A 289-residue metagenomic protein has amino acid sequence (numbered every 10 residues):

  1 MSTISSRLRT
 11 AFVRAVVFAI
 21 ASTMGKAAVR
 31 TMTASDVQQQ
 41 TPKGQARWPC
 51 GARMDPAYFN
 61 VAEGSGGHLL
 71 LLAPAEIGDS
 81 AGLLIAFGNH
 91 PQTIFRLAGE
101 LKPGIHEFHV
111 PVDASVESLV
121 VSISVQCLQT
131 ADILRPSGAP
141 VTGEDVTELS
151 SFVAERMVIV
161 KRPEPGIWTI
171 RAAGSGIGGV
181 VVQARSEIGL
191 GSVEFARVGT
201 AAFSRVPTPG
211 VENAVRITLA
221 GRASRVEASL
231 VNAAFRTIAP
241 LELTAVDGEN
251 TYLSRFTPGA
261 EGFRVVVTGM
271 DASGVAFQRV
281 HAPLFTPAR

Functional and structural regions predicted by a protein language model:
S2-V13: Bacterial N-terminal signal peptides that target proteins for export
A28-R96: Von Willebrand factor A/integrin I-like adhesion domains
E63, L70-S150, E155, V160-K161 (+4 more regions): C-terminal "exit" segments of structured domains
V110, V121-I123, N213-G221: Aromatic/hydrophobic beta-strand junction motif of beta-rich domains
P140-S151, R236-E249, A282-L284: Solvent-exposed serine/threonine-rich low-complexity stretches and specific carbohydrate-binding patches
A173-S175, T268-A272: Beta-strand-rich extracellular modules
G178-S186, L241, S273-A288: Edge beta-strands of extracellular beta-sandwich domains
V182-P209, A288-R289: Short, compositionally biased P/S/T/A/G/V-rich stretches that sit at domain boundaries
